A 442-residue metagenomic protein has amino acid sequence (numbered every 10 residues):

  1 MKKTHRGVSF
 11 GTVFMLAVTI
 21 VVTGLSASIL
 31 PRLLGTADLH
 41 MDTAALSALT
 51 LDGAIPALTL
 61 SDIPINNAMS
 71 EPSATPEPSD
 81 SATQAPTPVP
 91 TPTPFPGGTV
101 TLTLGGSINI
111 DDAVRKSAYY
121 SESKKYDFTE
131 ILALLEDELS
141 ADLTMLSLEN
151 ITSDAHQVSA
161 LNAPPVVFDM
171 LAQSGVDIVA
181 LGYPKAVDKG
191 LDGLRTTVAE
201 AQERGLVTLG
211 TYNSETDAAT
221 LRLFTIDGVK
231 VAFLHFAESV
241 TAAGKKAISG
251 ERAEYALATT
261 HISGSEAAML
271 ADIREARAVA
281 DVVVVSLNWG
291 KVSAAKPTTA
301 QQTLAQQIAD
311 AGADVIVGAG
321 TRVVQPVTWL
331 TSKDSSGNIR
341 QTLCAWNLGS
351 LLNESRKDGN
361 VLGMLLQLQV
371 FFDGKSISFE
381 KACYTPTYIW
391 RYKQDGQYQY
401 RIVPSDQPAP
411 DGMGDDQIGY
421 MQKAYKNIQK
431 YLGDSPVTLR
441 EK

Functional and structural regions predicted by a protein language model:
K2, F10-I20, G24-E71, P76-K442: Acidic, metal/ion-coordinating pockets
